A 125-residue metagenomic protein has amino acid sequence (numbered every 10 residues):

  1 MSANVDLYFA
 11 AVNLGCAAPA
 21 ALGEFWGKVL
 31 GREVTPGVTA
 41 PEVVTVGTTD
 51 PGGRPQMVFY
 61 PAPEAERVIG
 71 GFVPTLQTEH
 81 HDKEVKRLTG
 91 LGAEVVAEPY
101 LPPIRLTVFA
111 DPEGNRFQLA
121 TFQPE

Functional and structural regions predicted by a protein language model:
M1-A3, A62-E66, G90: A short alpha-helix capping/helix-coil boundary motif
M1-G23, G52, G71-L76, Q123-E125: N-terminal beta-strand motif that seeds the catalytic metal site of vicinal oxygen chelate
N13, E33-T39, A97-P102, P124: Conserved catalytic-core motifs of GNAT/GCN5-like acyltransferases
A17-A20, P74-E113: Vicinal oxygen chelate
W26, E113-F117: Short, glycine-anchored, charge-dense loop/turn motifs used at functional sites
K28-V34, L91-V95: Conserved acetyl-CoA-binding loop of GNAT-fold acetyltransferases
R32-G70, R116-F122: Conserved short beta-strand elements that form part of the metal-binding/catalytic scaffold of enzyme active sites
